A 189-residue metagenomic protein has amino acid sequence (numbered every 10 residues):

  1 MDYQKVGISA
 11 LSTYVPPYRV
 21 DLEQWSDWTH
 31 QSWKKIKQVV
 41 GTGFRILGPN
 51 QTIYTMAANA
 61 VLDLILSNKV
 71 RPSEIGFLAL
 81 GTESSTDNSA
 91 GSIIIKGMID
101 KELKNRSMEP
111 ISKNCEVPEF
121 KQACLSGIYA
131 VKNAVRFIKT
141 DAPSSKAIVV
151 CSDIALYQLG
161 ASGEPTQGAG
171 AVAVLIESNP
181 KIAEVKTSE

Functional and structural regions predicted by a protein language model:
M1-I53, E164-E189: Condensing-enzyme catalytic core mediating Claisen C-C bond formation in acyl metabolism
D2-K5, S73-I75, S112-C115, A142-A147 (+2 more regions): Short coil/turn connectors at secondary-structure junctions
I8-A10, L64, L78, A130 (+1 more regions): Conserved small-residue
R19-V20, A90-S92, V131-K132, Q158-E164 (+1 more regions): Short acidic, glycine/serine/threonine-rich loops at helix termini
K35-V39, G43-T52, S84-K146, S152: Conserved catalytic cysteine-centered active-site region of acyl-thioester-dependent Claisen-condensing enzymes
T55, P118-Q122, A161, S188-E189: Short beta-strand elements at the ligand-binding edges of bilobed clamshell
A60-G76: Phosphate/pyrophosphate-binding loops at sites that engage ATP/ADP/AMP, CoA/4′-phosphopantetheine, polyphosphate
K139, P143-V174, N179: Flexible, glycine-rich active-site loops centered on histidine and acidic residues that chelate a metal or position
